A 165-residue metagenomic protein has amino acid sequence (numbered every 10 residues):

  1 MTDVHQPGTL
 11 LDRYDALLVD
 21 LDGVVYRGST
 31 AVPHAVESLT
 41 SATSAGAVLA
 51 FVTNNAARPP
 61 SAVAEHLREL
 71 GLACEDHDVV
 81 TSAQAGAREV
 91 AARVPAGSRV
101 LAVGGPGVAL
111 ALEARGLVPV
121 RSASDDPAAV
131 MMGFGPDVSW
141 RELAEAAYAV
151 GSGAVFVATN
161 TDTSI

Functional and structural regions predicted by a protein language model:
M1-L21, V25-I165: HAD-like aspartate-dependent phosphatase fold
